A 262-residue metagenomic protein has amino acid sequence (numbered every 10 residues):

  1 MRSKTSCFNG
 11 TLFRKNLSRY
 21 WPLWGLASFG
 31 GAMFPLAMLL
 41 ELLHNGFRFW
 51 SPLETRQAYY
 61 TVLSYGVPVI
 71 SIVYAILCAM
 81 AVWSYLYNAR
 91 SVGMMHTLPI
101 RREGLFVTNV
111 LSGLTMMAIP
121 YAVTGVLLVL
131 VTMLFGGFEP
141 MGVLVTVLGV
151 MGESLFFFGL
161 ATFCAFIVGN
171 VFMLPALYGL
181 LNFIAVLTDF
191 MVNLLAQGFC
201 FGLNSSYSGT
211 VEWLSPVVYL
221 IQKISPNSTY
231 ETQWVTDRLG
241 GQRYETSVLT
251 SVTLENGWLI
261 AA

Functional and structural regions predicted by a protein language model:
M1-G31: Aromatic- and glycine-rich beta-strand/loop motifs that create alpha-glucan
G31-N45, V126: Alpha-helical transmembrane segments of multi-pass membrane proteins
L40-R48, L130-G137: Juxtamembrane "helix-exit" motif on the non-cytosolic side of transmembrane helices
E41-T61, F183-A262: Terminal transmembrane helical anchor/hairpin motif
Q57-V67, S112-L174, Y178, V186-T188 (+2 more regions): Secretory targeting signals
V62-S91, R102: Long, hydrophobic alpha-helical segments
V82-A118: Helix-loop-helix units of permease transmembrane domains in multi-pass membrane transporters, especially ABC
